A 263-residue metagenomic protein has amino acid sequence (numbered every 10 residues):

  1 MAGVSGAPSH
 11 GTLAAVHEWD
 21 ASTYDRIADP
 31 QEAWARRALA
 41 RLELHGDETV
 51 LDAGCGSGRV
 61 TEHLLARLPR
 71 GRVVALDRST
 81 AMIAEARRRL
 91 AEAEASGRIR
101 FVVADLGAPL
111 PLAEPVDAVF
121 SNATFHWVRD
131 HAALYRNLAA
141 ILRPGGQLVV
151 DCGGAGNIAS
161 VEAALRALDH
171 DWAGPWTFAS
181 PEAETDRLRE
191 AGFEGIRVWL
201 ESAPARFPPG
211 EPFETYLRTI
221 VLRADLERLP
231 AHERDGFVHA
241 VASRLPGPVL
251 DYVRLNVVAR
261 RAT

Functional and structural regions predicted by a protein language model:
E18-D29: Class I SAM-dependent methyltransferase Rossmann-like catalytic core, especially the SAM/SAH-binding loop
D29-E48, H63: Conserved alpha-helix/loop element of class I SAM-dependent methyltransferases that forms part of the SAM/SAH-binding
L51-A53, S57-P109: Class I SAM-dependent methyltransferase SAM/SAH-binding core
S57-R59, T177-T263: Conserved Class I S-adenosyl-L-methionine
L110-A118: A short acidic, Gly/Pro-enriched loop at the edge of an enzyme's catalytic core that lines a small-molecule cofactor
A118-H131: A short SAM/SAH-binding and catalytic strip from SAM-dependent methyltransferases
A132-Q147: A short glycine-rich, Lys/Arg-flanked "PGG" loop and its adjoining helix->strand segment in the class I
V149-H170: Conserved class I S-adenosyl-L-methionine
